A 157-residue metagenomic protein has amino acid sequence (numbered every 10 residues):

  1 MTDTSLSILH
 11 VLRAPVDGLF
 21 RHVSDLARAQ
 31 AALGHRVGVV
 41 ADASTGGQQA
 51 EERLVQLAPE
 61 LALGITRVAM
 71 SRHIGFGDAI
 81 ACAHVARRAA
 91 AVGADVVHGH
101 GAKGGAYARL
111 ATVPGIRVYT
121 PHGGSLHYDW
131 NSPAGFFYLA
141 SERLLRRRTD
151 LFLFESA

Functional and structural regions predicted by a protein language model:
D3-L9: Extreme N-terminal starter segment of soluble prokaryotic enzymes
S7, R36-G38, I116, D150-L151: Residues at the starts of beta-strands that form the adenosine-phosphate
L9-G77: N-terminal strand-loop element at the rim of the active site of nucleotide-sugar-dependent glycosyltransferases
L12, G101-K103, S156-A157: Helix N-cap/beta->alpha junction signal
F76-A83, I116, L126-R148: Nucleotide-sugar donor phosphate/pyrophosphate-binding loop at the beta->alpha transition of glycosyltransferases
R88-D95: Glycine-rich phosphate-binding loop signature in dinucleotide/nucleotide-binding domains
G99-G104, P121: Short His-centered aromatic/hydrophobic patch
R148-A157: A short, active-site helix/loop in glycosyltransferases that binds the activated sugar's phosphate group
